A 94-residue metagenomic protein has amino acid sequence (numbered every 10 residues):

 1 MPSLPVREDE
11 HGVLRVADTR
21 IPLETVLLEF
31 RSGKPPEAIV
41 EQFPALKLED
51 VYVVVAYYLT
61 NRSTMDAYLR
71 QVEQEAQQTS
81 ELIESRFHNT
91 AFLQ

Functional and structural regions predicted by a protein language model:
M1-V16: Short, Lys/Arg-enriched N-terminal segment that forms or immediately precedes the first helix of a structured domain
I21-A91: Long, charge-rich, low-complexity alpha-helical segments
